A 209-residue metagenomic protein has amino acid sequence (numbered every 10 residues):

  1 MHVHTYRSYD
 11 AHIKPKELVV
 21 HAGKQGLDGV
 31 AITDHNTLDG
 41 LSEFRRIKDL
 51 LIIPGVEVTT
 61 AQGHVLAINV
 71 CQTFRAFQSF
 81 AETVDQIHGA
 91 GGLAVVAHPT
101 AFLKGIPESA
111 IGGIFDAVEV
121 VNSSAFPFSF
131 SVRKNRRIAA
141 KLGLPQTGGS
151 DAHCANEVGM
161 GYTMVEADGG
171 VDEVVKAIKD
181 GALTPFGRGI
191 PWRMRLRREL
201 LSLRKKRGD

Functional and structural regions predicted by a protein language model:
M1-T5, Y9, P15-V20, D39-E43 (+4 more regions): Charged catalytic cores and adjacent phosphate/nucleic-acid-binding surfaces used for phosphate/nucleic-acid chemistry
V19-N36, L93-V95: Divalent metal-dependent hydrolysis catalytic cores, especially in the metallo-beta-lactamase
I87-L93: Short, cationic low-complexity segments
V95-P99, L103: Aromatic-lined carbohydrate-recognition surfaces of secreted/lumenal glycan-active proteins
